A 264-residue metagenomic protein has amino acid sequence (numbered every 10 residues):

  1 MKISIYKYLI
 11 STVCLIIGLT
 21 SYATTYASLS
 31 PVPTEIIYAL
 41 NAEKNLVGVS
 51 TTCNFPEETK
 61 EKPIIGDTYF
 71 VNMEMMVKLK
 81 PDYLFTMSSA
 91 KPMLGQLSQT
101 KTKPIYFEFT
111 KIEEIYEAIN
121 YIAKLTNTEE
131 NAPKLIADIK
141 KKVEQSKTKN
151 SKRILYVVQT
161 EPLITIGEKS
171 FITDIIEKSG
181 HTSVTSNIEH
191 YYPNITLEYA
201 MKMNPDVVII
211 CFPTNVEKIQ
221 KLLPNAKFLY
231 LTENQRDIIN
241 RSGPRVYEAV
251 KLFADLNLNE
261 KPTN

Functional and structural regions predicted by a protein language model:
M1-I10: Bacterial N-terminal signal peptides that target proteins for export
G18-S21: N-terminal signal peptide c-region/cleavage motif recognized by signal peptidases
T24-T25, L29, V71, E114-K124 (+3 more regions): Structured C-terminal subdomain patch of bacterial secreted/periplasmic proteins
T25-L40, E130-T182: Basic- and aromatic-lined ligand-binding clefts that recognize polyanionic substrates
T25-L79, Y83-S89, H181-V184: A short, structured surface patch at a secondary-structure boundary
S30, S88, V158, I188 (+4 more regions): Short secondary-structure boundary segments
S50, P63, F171-Y192, F228-T232: His/Asp/Glu-enriched short active-site or ligand-binding loop at hydrolase and phosphoryl-transfer sites
M73-K80, Q99-T100, N194-N204: Short helices/loops that flank or line small-molecule/ion binding pockets
